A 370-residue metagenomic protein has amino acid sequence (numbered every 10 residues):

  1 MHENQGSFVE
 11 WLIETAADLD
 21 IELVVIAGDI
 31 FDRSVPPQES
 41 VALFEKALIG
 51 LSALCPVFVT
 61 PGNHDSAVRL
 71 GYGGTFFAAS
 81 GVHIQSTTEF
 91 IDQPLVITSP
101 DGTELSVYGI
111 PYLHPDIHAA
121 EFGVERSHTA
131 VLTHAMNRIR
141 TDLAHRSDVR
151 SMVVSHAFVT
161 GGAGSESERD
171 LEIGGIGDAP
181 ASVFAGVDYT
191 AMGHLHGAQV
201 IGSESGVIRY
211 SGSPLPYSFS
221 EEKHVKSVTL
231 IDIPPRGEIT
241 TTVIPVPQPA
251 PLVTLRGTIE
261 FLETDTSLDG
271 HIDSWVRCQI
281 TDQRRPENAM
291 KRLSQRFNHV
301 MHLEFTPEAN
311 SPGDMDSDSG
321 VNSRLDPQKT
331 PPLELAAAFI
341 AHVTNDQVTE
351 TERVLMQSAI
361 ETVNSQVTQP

Functional and structural regions predicted by a protein language model:
M1-A47, S52-A53, S358, T362 (+1 more regions): N-terminal active-site segment of His-dependent metallophosphoesterases
D18, D232-P370: Accessory, non-catalytic peripheral segments of nucleic-acid enzymes
E22, V57, N63: Active-site-proximal cofactor/substrate-binding loop regions of enzyme domains
D29, F44, G62, V107 (+5 more regions): Divalent metal-coordination and catalytic microenvironments
P36, P61-S205: His/Asp/Glu-rich metal-coordinating catalytic cores of metallo-dependent phosphodiesterases/hydrolases acting on
L43-L54, I176-G186: Catalytic-core regions built around general acid/base machinery
S52-V59, I272-S274: Short, surface-exposed connector motifs at secondary-structure boundaries
I91-L105, I110, G206-H271: Binuclear metal-dependent phosphoesterase catalytic core
